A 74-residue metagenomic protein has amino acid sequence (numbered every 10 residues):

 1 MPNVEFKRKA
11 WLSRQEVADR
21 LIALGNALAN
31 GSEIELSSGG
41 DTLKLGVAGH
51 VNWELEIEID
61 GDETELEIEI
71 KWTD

Functional and structural regions predicted by a protein language model:
M1-E16, A23-L24: Terminal, regulation- and interaction-focused segments at domain boundaries
P2-K7, S37, D41-D74: N-terminal intrinsically disordered, cationic/polar leader segments that include organellar targeting peptides
E33-E35: Mature extracytoplasmic or otherwise solvent-exposed domains
